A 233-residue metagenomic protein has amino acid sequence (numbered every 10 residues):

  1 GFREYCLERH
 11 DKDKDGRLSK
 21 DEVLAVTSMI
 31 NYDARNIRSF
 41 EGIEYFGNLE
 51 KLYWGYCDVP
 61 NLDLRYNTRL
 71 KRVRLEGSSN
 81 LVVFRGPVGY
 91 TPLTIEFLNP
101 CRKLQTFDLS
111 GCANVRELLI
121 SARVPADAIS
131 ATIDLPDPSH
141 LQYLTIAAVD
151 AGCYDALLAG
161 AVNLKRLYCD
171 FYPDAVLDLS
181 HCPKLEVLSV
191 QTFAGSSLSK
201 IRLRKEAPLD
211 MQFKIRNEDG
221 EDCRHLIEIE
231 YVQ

Functional and structural regions predicted by a protein language model:
G1-Y53, D58, L62, T68 (+9 more regions): N-terminal capping/linker segments that flank leucine-rich repeat
K71: Electrostatic, structured charged patches in enzyme active sites and in nucleic-acid/phosphate-binding
P125-I129: Intrinsically disordered, low-complexity Ser/Thr- and acidic-rich flexible linkers and loops, especially at boundaries
S189-Q191, S197-R204: Extracellular, surface-exposed repeat/solenoid domains
